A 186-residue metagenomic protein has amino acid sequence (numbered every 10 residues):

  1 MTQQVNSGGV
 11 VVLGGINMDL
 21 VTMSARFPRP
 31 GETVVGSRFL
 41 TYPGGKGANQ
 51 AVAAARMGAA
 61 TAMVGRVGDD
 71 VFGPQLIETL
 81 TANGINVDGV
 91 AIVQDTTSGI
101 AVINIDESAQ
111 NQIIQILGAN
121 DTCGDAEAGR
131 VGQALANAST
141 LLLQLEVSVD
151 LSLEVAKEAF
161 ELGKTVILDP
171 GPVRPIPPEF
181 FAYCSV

Functional and structural regions predicted by a protein language model:
M1-R66, V71-I85: Glycine-rich phosphate/adenosyl-contacting loop at the front of the ribokinase-like
T2-I16, R66, E78-I92, I103-V186: Ribokinase/PfkB-type carbohydrate-kinase core domain
Q94-T96: Short, glycine-/polar-rich solvent-exposed loops and beta-turns at beta-strand/coil boundaries
G99-A101: Glycine-rich phosphate-binding loop of ATP-grasp-fold ATP-dependent ligases
